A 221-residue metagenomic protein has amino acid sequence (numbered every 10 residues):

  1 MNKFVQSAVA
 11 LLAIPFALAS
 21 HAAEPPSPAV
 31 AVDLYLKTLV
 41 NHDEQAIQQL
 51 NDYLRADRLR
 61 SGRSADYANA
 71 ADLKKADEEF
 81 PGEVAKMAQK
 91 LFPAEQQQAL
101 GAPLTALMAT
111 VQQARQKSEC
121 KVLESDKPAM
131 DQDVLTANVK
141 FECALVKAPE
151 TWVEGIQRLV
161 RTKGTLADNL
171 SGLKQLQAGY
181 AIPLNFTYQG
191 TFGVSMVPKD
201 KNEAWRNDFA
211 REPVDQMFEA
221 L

Functional and structural regions predicted by a protein language model:
M1-V9: Bacterial N-terminal signal peptides that target proteins for export
L12-P15: Repetitive helical segments and hydrophobic/amphipathic motifs
A17-S20: N-terminal signal peptide c-region/cleavage motif recognized by signal peptidases
A23-A106: Core segments of small alpha/beta cavity-forming domains
E24, A114-S118, S171-L173: Residue-level signal for well-ordered alpha-helical segments
K75-T165: Surface-exposed, charged secondary-structure patches
V134-K140, A144-L221: Short beta-strand edge/turn micro-motifs at domain boundaries
